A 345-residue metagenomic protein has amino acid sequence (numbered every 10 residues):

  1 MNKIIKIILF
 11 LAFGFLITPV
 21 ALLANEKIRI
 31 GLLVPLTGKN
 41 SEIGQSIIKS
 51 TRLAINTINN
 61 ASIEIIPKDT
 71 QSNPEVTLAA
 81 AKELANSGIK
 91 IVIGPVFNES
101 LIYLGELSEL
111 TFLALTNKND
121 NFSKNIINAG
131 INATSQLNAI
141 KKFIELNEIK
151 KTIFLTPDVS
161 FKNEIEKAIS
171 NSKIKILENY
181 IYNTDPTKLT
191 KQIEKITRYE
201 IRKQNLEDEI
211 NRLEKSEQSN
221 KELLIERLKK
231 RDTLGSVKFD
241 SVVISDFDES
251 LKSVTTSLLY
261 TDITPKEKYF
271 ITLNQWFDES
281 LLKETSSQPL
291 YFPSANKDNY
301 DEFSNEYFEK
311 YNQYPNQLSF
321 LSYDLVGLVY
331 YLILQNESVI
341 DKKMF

Functional and structural regions predicted by a protein language model:
K3, L11-G14, L22-F345: Extracytosolic ligand-binding ectodomains
